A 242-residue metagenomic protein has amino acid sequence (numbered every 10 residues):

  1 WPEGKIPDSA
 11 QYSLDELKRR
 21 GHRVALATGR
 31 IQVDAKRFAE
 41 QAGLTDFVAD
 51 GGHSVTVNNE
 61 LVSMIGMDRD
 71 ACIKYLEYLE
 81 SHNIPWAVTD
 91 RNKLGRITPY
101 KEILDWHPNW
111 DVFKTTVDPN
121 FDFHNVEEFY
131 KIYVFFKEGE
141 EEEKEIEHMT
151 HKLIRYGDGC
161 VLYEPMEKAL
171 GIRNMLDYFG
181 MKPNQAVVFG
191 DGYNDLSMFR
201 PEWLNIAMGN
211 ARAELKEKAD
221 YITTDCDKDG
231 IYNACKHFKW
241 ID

Functional and structural regions predicted by a protein language model:
W1-E3, L26, F199: Asp-based phosphoryl-transfer active-site loop
I6-E102: Active-site phosphate-binding/coordination module
P7-D8, V161-D242: Mg2+-dependent phosphoryl-transfer enzymes with acidic/Ser/Thr/Gly-rich catalytic loops
R19-A25, T45, Y130-I132, N184-Q185 (+1 more regions): Short active-site oxyanion
A42-G43, G51, E147-T150, P201-E202 (+1 more regions): Short, structured coil segments at secondary-structure junctions
L44-G52, I65, P108, I154-R155 (+2 more regions): Short hydrophobic/aromatic-enriched beta-strand-loop microsegments
G52, K137-E140, G209-A213: Short, polar loop motifs at secondary-structure junctions
Y78-P85, T89-M198: Conserved acidic, metal-coordinating active-site core of Asp-based, Mg2+-dependent phosphoryl-transfer enzymes
